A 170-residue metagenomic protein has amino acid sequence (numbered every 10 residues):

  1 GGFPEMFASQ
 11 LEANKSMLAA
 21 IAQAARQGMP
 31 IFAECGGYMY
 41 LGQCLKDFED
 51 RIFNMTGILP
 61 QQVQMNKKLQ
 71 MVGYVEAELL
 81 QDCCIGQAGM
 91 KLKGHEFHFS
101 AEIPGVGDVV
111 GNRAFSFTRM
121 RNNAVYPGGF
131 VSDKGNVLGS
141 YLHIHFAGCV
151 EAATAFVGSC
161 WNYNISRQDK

Functional and structural regions predicted by a protein language model:
G1-F3, G37, G135-L138: Short acidic (Asp/Glu) and glycine-rich catalytic loops that position anionic groups and cofactors
F3-P4, G148: Extended, subdomain-level signal for the structured scaffold at the beginning of enzyme domains
P4-I85, F156: Cysteine-nucleophile active-site neighborhood
Q64-K170: Amide-donor transfer/coupling interface in amidating biosynthetic enzymes
